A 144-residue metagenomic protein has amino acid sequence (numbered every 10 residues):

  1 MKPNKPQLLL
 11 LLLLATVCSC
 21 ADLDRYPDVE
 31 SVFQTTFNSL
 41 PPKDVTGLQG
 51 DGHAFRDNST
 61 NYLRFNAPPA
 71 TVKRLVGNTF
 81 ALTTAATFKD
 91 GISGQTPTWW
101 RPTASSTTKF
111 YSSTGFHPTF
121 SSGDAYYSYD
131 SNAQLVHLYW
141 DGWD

Functional and structural regions predicted by a protein language model:
M1-C18: Sec-dependent bacterial lipoprotein signal peptides
K5-L8, A70, W99, A104: Intrinsically disordered, low-complexity segments enriched in proline/serine/threonine
L11, A54-R56, Y129: Sterically constrained small-residue positions within well-ordered secondary structures of folded domains
L11, P68-T71, S131: General structural signal for secondary-structure boundaries
A15-T16, V29-T36, T96, A104-K109: A generic short-segment signal for beta-strand/edge and adjacent turn/coil regions
C20-L75: N-terminal export/targeting and maturation segments
L75-T83: Short amphipathic alpha-helices in soluble, non-transmembrane regions that often serve as interface/regulatory elements
L82-D144: Functional cores of ribonucleases/endoribonucleases
